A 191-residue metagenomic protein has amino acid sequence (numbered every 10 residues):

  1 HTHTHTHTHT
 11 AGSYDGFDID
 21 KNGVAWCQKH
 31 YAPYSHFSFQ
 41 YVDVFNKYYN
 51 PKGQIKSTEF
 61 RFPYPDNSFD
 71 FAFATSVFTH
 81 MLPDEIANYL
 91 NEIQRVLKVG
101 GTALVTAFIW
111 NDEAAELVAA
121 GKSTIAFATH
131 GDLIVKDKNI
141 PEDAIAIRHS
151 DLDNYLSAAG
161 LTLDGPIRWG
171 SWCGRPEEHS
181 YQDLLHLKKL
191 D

Functional and structural regions predicted by a protein language model:
H1-H5, T10-R61, N88, T102-D191: Class I (Rossmann-like) S-adenosyl-L-methionine-dependent methyltransferase catalytic domain, capturing the SAM-binding
G53, M81-E92: A short, conserved alpha-helix within the catalytic core of class I
P65, A87-V99: A short glycine-rich, Lys/Arg-flanked "PGG" loop and its adjoining helix->strand segment in the class I
F69-D70: Local beta-strand N-terminus motif with an aromatic residue
F73: A conserved beta-strand element that flanks and buttresses the S-adenosyl-L-methionine
S76-V77: Short catalytic micro-motifs in class I SAM-dependent methyltransferases
H80-M81, D112: Short glycine-rich, flexible loops that bind phosphorylated cofactors or substrates
